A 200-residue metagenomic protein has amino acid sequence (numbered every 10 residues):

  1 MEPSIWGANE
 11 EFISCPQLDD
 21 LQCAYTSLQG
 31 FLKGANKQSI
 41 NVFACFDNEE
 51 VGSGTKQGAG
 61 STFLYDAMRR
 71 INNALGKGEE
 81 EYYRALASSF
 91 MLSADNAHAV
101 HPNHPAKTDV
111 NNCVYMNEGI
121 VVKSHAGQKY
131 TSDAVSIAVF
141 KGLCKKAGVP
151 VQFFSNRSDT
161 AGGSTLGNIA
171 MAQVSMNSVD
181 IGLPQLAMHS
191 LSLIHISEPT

Functional and structural regions predicted by a protein language model:
M1-C15, K33: Soluble metallo-hydrolase cores and metallopeptidase-like ectodomains found primarily in the secretory/periplasmic
W6-N9, S53-G58, P102-A106, S192-L193: Short acidic, glycine/serine/threonine-rich loops at helix termini
S14-G52: Alpha-helical metal-binding/catalytic segments enriched in His/Glu/Asp
K37-F43, K77-S88, A147-S158: Flexible, glycine/charged-enriched surface loops at secondary-structure junctions
F43-Q57, S158-G167: Beta-rich nucleic-acid/ligand-interaction surfaces
T62-A87, M91: A glycine-rich helix N-cap at a beta->alpha junction
A97-S190: Active-site-adjacent substrate-binding region of metalloamidase/peptidase-like peptide-processing proteins
I194-T200: Residue-level detector of conserved catalytic or cofactor/ligand-binding positions in enzyme active sites
